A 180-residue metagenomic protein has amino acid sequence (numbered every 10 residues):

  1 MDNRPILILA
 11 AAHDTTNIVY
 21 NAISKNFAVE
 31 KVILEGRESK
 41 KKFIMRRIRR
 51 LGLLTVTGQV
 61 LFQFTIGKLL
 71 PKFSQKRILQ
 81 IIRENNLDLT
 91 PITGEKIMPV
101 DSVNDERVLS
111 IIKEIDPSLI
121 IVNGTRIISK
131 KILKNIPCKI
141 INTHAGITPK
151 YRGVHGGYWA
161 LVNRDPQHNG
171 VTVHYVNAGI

Functional and structural regions predicted by a protein language model:
M1-I180: One-carbon transfer enzymes
